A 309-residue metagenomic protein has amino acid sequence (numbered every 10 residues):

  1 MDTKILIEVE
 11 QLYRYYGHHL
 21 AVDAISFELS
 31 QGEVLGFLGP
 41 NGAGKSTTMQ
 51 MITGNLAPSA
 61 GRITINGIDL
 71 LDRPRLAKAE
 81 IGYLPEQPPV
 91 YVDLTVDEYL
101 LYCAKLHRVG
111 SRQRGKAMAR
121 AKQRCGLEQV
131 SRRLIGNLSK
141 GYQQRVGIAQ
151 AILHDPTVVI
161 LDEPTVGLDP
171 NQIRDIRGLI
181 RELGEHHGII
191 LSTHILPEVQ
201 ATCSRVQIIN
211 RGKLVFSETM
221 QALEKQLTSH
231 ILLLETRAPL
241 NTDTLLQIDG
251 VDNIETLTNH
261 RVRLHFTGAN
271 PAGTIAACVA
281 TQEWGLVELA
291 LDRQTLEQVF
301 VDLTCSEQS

Functional and structural regions predicted by a protein language model:
M1-Y13, S306-S309: ABC-family P-loop ATPase nucleotide-binding domain
K4-I7, R14-N210, F216: ABC transporter nucleotide-binding domains
R14, N253-T256, L291: Hydrophobic/anchoring residues in structured secondary elements
G17, V130, K140, R237 (+2 more regions): Structured loop/turn residues at secondary-structure junctions
R62, L134, I231, G285-E288: Residues at or immediately flanking beta-strands
D72, Y91, P197, P239-L240 (+2 more regions): Short alpha-helical
D175-F266: ABC transporter nucleotide-binding domain
T267-S309: C-terminal coupling/interaction segments
